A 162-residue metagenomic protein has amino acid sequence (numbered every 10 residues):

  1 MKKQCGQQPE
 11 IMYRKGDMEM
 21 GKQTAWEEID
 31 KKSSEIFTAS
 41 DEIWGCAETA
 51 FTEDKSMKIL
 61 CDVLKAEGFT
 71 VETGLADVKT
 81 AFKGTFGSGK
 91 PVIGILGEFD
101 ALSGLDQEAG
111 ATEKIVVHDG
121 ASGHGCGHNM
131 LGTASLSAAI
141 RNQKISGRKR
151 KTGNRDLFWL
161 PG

Functional and structural regions predicted by a protein language model:
M1-E19: Short, Lys/Arg-enriched N-terminal segments with co-localized hydrophobic residues within the first ~10-30 amino acids
G21-H124, T133-N154: Acidic/His- and Gly-rich active-site-bordering loop/insert found across diverse amide/peptide-bond hydrolases
T152-G162: Divalent metal-dependent hydrolysis catalytic cores, especially in the metallo-beta-lactamase
